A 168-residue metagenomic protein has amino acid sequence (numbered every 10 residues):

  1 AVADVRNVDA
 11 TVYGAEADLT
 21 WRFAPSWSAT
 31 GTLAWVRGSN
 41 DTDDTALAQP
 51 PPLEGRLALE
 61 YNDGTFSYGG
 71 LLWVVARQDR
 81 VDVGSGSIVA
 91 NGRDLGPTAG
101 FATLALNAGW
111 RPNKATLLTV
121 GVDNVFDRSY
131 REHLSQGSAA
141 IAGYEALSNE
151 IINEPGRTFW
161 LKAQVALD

Functional and structural regions predicted by a protein language model:
A1-A3, A46-P51, S85-N91, R131-Y144: Flexible, surface-exposed loop regions and adjacent strand-edge segments of Gram-negative outer-membrane beta-barrel
V2-V83, K162-Q164: Gram-negative outer-membrane beta-barrel transporters
D4, R93-L95, A146-E150: Short, P/G- and charge-enriched loop/turn segments at secondary-structure junctions
A10-V12, P52, F101, Y144 (+1 more regions): Membrane-spanning beta-strands of outer-membrane beta-barrel proteins
E54, T65-S67, F101-A105, A115-L117 (+1 more regions): Active-site lining segments that contact anionic ligands and/or coordinate catalytic metals
V74-D82, W110-D168: C-terminal beta-signal and adjacent terminal beta-strands/loops of Gram-negative outer-membrane beta-barrel proteins
D94, A99-A102: Outer-membrane beta-barrel transmembrane domain signature
